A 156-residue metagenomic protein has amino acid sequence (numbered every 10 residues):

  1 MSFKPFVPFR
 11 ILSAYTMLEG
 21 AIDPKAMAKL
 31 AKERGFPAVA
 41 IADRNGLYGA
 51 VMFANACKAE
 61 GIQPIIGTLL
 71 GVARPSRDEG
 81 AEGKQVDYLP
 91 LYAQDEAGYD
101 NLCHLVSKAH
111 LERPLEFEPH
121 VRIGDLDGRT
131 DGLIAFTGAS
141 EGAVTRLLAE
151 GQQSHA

Functional and structural regions predicted by a protein language model:
M1-A156: Phosphodiester-processing cores and adjacent nucleic acid-binding clamps
